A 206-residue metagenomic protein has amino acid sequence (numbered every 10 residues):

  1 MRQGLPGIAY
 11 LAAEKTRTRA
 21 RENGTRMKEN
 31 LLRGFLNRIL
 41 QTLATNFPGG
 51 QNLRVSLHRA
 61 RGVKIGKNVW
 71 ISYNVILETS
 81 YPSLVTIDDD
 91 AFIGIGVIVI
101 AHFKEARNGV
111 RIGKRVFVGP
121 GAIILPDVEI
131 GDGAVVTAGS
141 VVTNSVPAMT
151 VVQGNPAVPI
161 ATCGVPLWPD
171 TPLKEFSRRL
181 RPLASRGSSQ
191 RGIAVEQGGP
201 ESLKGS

Functional and structural regions predicted by a protein language model:
M1-G62, N155-S206: Terminal amphipathic alpha-helical/low-complexity segments used for targeting or macromolecular assembly
K67, S72-Y73, E78, D88-D89 (+10 more regions): Left-handed beta-helix
T86-D89, G113-K114, D132-G133, Q190 (+1 more regions): Intrinsically disordered, low-complexity Ser/Thr/Pro-rich tracts
K104-A106, G164: Short, solvent-exposed loop/turn segments at secondary-structure boundaries
